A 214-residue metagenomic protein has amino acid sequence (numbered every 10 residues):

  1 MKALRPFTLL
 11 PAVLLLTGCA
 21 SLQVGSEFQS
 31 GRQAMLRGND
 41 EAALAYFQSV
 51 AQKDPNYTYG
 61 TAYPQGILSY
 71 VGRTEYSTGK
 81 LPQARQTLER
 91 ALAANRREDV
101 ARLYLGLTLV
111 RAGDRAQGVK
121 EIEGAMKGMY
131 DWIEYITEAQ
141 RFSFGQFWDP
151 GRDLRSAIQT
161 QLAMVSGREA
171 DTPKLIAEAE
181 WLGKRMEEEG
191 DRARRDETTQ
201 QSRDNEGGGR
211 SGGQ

Functional and structural regions predicted by a protein language model:
T17-R37: Bacterial Sec signal peptide processing site at the extreme N-terminus
A51, D99, L107-E134, Q159-G167: TPR/TPR-like (Sel1-like) alpha-helical repeat modules
W132-Q214: Terminal, low-structured helical/coil segments at or just beyond the last alpha-helical repeat
